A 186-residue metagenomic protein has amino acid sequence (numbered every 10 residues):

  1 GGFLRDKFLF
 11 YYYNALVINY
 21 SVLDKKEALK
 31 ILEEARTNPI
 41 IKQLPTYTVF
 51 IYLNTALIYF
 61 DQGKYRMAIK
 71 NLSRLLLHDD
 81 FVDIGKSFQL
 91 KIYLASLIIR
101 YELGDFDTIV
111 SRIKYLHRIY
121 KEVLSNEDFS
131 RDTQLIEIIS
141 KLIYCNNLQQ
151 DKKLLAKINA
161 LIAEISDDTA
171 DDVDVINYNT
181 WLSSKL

Functional and structural regions predicted by a protein language model:
G1, L32-I41, K70-F81, Y115-S125 (+1 more regions): Amphipathic alpha-helical segments of tetratricopeptide repeats
F3-K7, T46, S87: Residue signature of alpha-solenoid helical repeat architecture, marking inter-repeat boundaries and helix-start
L4-A28: Basic/polar, acidic-poor N-terminal "presequence/leader" segments that form or can form short amphipathic helices
Y11-A15, Y47, L53-D61, F88-A95 (+2 more regions): "A position-specific structural signal for the A-helix of alpha-solenoid helical repeats
S21-E34, K64-R74: Helix-turn-helix repeat elements of alpha-solenoid scaffolds
L23-K26, Q62-K64, L103-D107, N146-K153: Short helix-adjacent coil turns
N54-Y59, Y65-H78, V110-L116: Eukaryotic scaffolding regions of large macromolecular assemblies
D107-L186: C-terminal non-catalytic interaction modules
